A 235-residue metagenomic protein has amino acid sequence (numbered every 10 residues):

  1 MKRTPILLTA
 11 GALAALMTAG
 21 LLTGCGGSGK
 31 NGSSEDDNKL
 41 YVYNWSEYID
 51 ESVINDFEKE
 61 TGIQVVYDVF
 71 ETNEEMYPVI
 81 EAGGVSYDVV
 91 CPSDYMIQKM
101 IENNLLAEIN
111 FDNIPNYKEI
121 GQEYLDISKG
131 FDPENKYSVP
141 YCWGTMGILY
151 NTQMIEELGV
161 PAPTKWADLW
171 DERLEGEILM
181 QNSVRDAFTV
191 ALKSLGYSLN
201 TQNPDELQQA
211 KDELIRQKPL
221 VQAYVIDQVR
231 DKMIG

Functional and structural regions predicted by a protein language model:
M1-L40: Short, low-complexity disordered leader/linker segments with a strong preference for bacterial N-terminal type II
G32-M100, D231: Early extracytoplasmic/lumenal segment of secretory-pathway proteins
Y41-N44, V66-V69, D88-C91, P140 (+3 more regions): Structural recognition of the beta-strand scaffold that forms the well-ordered cores of secreted hydrolase catalytic
P78, D94, Q98-W143, L158-A167: Hinge/lid segment of periplasmic solute-binding proteins
G144-G147, T189: Small-molecule pocket liners
M154-P163, G196-Q202: Short helix-loop capping/hinge motifs at secondary-structure junctions, enriched in acidic/polar residues
A167-N182: Short loop->beta-strand "edge-of-pocket" segments that line small-molecule binding or catalytic clefts across diverse
L179-S183, A187, A191-G235: Ligand-binding pocket segment of bilobal, Venus flytrap-like solute-binding proteins
